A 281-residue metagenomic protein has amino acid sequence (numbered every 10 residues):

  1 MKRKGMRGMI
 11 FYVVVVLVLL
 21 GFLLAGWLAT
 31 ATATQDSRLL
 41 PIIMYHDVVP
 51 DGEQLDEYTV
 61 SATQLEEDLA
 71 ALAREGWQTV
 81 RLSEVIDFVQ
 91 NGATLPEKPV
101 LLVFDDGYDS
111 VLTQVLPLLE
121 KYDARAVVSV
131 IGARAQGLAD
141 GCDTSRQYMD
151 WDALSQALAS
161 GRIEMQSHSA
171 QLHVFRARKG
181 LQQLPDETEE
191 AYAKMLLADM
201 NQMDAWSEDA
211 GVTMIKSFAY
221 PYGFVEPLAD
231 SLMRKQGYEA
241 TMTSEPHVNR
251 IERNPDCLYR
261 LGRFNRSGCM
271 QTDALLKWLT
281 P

Functional and structural regions predicted by a protein language model:
M1-M9: N-terminal Lys/Arg-rich, disordered targeting/topogenic segments
F11-V100, Y259, R263-S267, P281: N-terminal pre-catalytic segment of deacetylase/amide-hydrolase enzymes
I43, D47-P50, L55, K98-V100 (+2 more regions): Metal-dependent polysaccharide deacetylase catalytic core of the NodB/CE4 family, i.e., the active-site-bearing domain
T59-A73, G107-D109, T144-D152: Aromatic- and glycine-enriched glycan-recognition loops and surfaces that form the carbohydrate-binding subsites
L65, L112, L196, M200: Aromatic/hydrophobic pocket-lining residues that form the small-molecule binding cavity in soluble enzyme cores
V85-D87, V111-V115, G141-L158, P246-I251: Alpha-helical scaffolding within the catalytic cores of extracellular/periplasmic polymer-degrading hydrolases
V103-Y108, Q114, K121-A124: Substrate-binding cleft of extracellular glycoside hydrolase catalytic domains
I131, L197, D209-S217, F224-M270: His/Asp/Glu-enriched short active-site or ligand-binding loop at hydrolase and phosphoryl-transfer sites
